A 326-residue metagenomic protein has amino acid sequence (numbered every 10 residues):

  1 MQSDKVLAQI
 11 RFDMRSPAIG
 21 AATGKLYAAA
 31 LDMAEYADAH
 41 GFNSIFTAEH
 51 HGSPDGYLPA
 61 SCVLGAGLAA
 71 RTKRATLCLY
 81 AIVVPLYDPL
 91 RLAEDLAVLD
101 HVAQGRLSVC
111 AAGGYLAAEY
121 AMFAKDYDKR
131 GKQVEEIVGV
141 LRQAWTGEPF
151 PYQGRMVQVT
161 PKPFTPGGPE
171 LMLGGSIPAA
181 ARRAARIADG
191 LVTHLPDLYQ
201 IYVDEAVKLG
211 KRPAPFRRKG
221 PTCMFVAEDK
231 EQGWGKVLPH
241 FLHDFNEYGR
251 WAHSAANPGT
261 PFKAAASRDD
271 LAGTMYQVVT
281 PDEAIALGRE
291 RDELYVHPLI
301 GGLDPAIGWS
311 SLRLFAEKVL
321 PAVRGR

Functional and structural regions predicted by a protein language model:
M1-T72, T76, P169: N-terminal beta1-alpha1-beta2 module of alpha/beta enzyme domains
Q2-D4, I10, A39, Y127-K162 (+3 more regions): An alpha-helical appendage that flanks or caps ligand/catalytic pockets
Q2-K25, P85-P151, L191-V192: Flexible, glycine-rich active-site loops centered on histidine and acidic residues that chelate a metal or position
Q2-S3, D38-A39, G65-R74, L96-L107 (+3 more regions): Acidic (Asp/Glu)-rich catalytic clusters
A8-F12, I45-T47, L77-L79, L107-A111 (+4 more regions): Hydrophobic faces of well-ordered beta-strands that scaffold small-molecule active sites in alpha/beta enzyme cores
F12-A28, A81-L90, P166-G175, M224-A227 (+1 more regions): Active-site mouth loops of central-metabolism enzymes
A37, G41, E49, L68 (+8 more regions): Conserved, mostly hydrophobic/aromatic
D55-L79, Q133-V140, F315-G325: Alpha-helix-loop-beta-strand connector modules within alpha/beta enzyme cores
